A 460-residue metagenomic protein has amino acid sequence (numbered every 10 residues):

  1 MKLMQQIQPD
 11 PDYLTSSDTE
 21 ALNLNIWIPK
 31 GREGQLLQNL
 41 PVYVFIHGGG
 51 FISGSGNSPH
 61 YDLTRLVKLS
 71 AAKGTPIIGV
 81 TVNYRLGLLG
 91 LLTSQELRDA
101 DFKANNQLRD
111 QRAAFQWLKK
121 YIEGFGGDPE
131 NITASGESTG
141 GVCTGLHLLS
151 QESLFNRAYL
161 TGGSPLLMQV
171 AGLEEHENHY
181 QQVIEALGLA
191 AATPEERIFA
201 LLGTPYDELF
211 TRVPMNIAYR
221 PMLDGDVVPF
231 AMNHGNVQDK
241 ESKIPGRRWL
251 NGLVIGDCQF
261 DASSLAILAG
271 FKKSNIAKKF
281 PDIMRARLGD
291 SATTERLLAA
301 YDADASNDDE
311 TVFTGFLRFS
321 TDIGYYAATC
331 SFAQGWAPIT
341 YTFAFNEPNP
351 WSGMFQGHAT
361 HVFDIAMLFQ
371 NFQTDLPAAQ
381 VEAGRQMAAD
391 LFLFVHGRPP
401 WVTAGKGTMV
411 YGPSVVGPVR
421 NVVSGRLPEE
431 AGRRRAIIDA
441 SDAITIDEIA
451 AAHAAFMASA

Functional and structural regions predicted by a protein language model:
M1-S16, A286-R296: Aromatic- and Gly/Pro-rich amphipathic surface segment
Q6-A192, G246-N251, I255-Q259, S263-L265 (+1 more regions): Serine-hydrolase-like catalytic core of hydrolytic proteins
P9-D10, K120, T161-F280, F316-Q334: Substrate-access "cap/lid" subdomains that shape and gate the entrance to catalytic or ligand-binding pockets
P9-Y13, D101-N105, L166-A171, E310-I323 (+1 more regions): Active-site rim elements
G90-L97, F271, G357-D364: Short, flexible, mixed-charge acidic loops at enzyme active sites
A286-G335, Y341-E347: Alpha/beta-hydrolase fold catalytic core
Y326-A460: Mobile gating loops/cap/lid regions near enzyme active sites that modulate substrate access
